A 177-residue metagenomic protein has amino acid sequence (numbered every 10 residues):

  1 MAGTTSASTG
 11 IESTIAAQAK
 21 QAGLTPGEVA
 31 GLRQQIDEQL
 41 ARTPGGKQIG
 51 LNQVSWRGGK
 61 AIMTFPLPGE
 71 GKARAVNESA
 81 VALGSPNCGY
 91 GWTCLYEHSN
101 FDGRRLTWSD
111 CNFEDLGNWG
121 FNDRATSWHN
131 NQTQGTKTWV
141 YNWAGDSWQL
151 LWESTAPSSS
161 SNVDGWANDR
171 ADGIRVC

Functional and structural regions predicted by a protein language model:
M1-S8: Secretory targeting and sorting signals
S8-C177: Compact beta-sheet-dominated domain cores in extracellular/mature segments
